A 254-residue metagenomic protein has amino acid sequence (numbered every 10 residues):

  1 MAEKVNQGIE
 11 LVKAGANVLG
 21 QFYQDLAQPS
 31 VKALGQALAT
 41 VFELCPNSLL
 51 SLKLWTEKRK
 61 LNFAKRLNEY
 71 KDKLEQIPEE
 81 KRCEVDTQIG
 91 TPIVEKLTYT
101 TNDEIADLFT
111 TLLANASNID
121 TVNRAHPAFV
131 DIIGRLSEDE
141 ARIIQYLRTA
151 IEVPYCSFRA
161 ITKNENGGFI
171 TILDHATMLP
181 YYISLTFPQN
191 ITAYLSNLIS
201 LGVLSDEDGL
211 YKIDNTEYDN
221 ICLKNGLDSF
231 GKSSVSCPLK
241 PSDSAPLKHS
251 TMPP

Functional and structural regions predicted by a protein language model:
A2-G8, G15, E207-G231: Winged-helix/helix-turn-helix nucleic-acid-interaction surface
K4-L136: Charged, alpha-helical interface segments at or near domain boundaries
E10-A14, F169-H175, L210: Surface-exposed loop-to-helix/strand elements on domain peripheries
P46, R148, E152, I199 (+1 more regions): Hydrophobic/aromatic-lined pockets within catalytic cores
E84-Q88, Y181-I213: Short amphipathic alpha-helical interaction segments
E104, R124-D131, R135-R142, T186-I199 (+1 more regions): Short, well-structured alpha-helical interface segments that form or flank functional binding sites
R124-I183: Short amphipathic alpha-helical interface segments
D214-P254: Short, amphipathic alpha-helical interaction segments positioned at domain boundaries
